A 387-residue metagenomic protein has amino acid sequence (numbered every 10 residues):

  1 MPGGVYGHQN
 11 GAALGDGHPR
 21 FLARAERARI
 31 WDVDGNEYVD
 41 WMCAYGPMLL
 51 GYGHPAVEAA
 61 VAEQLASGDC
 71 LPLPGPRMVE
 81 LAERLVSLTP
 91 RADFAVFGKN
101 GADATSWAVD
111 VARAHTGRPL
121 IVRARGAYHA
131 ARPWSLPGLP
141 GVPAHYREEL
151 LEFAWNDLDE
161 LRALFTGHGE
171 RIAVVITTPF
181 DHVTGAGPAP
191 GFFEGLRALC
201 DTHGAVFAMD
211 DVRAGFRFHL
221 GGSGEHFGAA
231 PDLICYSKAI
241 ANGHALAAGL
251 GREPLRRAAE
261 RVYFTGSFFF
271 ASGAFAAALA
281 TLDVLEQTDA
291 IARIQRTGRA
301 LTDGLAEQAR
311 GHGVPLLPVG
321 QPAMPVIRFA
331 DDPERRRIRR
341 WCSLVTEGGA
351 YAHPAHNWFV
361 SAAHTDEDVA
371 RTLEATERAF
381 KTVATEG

Functional and structural regions predicted by a protein language model:
M1-G387: Conserved N-terminal phosphate-binding loop of PLP-dependent enzymes in the Aspartate aminotransferase
